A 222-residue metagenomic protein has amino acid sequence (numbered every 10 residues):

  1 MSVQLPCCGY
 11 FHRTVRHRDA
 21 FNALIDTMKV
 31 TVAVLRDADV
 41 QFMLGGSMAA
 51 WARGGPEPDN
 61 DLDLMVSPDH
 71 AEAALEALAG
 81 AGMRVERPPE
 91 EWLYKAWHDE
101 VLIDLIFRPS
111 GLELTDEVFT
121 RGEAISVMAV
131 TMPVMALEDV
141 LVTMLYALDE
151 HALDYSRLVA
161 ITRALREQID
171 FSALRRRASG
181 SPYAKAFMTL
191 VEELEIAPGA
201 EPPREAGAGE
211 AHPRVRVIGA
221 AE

Functional and structural regions predicted by a protein language model:
S2-E222: Compositionally biased terminal segments of proteins
